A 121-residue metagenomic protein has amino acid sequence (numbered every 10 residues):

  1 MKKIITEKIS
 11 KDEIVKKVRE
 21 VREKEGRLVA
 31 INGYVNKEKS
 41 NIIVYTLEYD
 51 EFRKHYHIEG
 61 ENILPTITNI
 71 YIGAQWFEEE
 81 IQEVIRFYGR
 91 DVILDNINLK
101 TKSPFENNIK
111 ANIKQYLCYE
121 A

Functional and structural regions predicted by a protein language model:
M1-A121: Terminal low-complexity/charged segments
